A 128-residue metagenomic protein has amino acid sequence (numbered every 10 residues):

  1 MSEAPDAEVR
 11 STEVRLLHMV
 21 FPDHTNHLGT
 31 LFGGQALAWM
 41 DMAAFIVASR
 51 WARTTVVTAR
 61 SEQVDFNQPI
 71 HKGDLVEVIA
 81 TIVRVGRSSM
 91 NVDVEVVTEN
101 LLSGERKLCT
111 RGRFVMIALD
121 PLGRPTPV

Functional and structural regions predicted by a protein language model:
S2-R60, I117-V128: Hot-dog-fold acyl-thioester-processing enzymes
E3-L16, H71-K72, V83-V128: HotDog/MaoC-like acyl-thioester-processing domains
V9-S11, L31, M42-I79, V83-V85 (+2 more regions): Hydrophobic beta-strand-centered segment that forms part of the acyl-chain substrate-binding groove
V20-H24, S61-Q68, T98-N100: Short, well-ordered turn and helix-capping elements at secondary-structure junctions
